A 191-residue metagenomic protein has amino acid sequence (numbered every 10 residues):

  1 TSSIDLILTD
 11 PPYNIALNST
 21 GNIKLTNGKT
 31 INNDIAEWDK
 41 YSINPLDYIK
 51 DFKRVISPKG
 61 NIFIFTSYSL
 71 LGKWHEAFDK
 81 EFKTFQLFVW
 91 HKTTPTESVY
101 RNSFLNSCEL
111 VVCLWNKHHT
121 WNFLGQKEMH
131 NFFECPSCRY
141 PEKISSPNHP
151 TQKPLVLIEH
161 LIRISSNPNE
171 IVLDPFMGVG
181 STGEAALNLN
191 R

Functional and structural regions predicted by a protein language model:
T1-R191: Core catalytic lobe of class I
